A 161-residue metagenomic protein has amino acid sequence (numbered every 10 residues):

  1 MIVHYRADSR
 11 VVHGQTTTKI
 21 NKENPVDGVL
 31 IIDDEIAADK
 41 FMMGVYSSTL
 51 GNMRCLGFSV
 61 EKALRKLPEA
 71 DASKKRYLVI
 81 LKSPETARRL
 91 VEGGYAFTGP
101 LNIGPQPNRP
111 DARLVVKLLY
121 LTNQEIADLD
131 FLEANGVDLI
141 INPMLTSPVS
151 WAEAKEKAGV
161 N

Functional and structural regions predicted by a protein language model:
M1-I2, N24-D27, N52, S73-R76 (+2 more regions): Short coil/turn connectors at secondary-structure junctions
M1-T49, R54-C55: Long, hydrophobic N-terminal alpha-helical segment
Y5-A7, I31, L56-S59, V79 (+2 more regions): General beta-strand structural signal in soluble alpha/beta enzymes
G14-T17, R88, E125: Glycine-rich, charged/polar anion/phosphate-binding loops that engage phosphate groups from diverse ligands
D33-I36, V60-K62, S83-P84, G104-N108 (+1 more regions): Short, ordered loop/turn segments at secondary-structure junctions
K40-F41, R65-L67, R89, R109-V116: Short, charged, surface-exposed secondary-structure boundary motifs
F58-G104: Ordered, amphipathic secondary-structure segments that act as subunit-interaction surfaces in large macromolecular
G93-G94, G99-N161: Glycine-rich, aromatic-bearing surface loops/beta-hairpins
